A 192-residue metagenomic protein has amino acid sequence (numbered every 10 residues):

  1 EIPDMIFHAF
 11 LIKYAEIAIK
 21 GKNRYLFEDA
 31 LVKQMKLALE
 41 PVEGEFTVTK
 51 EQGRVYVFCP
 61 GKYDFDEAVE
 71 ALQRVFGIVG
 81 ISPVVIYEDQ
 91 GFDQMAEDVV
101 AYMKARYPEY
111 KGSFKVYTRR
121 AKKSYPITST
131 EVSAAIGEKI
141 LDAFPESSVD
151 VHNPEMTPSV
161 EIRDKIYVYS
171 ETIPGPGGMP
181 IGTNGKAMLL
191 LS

Functional and structural regions predicted by a protein language model:
I2-S192: RNA-binding accessory domains that recognize and position tRNA/RNA substrates
